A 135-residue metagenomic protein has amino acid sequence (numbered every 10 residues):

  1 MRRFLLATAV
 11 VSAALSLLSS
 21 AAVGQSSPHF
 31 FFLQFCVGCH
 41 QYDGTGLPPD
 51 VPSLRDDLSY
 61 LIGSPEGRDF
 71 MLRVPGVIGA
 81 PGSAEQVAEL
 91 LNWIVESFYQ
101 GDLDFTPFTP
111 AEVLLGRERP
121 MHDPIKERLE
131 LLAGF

Functional and structural regions predicted by a protein language model:
M1-F4: Positively charged n-region of N-terminal signal peptides that target proteins for export
A7-L17: Bacterial N-terminal signal peptides
S16-F31, Y42, L47: Electrostatic cytochrome c docking/interface patches
H29, T45-A80: Gly/Gly-Pro-rich "capping" loops immediately C-terminal to redox-active cysteine motifs in periplasmic/lumenal
F32-Y42, L90: The canonical Cys-X-X-Cys-His
H40-D43, L58, V74-I78, I94-F98 (+1 more regions): Sec/Tat-exported extracytoplasmic proteins
P65-F105: Mid-chain, structured segments of secreted extracytoplasmic proteins
E85, E96-F135: Flexible coil segments in periplasmic/lumen-exposed cytochrome c-class electron-transfer proteins
